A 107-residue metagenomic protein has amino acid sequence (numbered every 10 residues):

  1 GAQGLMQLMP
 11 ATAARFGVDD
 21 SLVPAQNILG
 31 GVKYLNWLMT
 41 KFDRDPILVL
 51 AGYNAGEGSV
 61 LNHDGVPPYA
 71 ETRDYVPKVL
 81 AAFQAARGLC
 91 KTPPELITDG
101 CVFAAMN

Functional and structural regions predicted by a protein language model:
G1-V18, Q26, G30-M39, A51 (+2 more regions): Substrate-binding/active-site groove segments that recognize and process beta-1,4-linked N-acetyl-hexosamine
V18-D19, G65: Short strand-loop junctions, especially beta-strand C-caps/beta-turns that link beta-sheets to coils or alpha-helices
D19, K41-D45, E71: Alpha-helical structural elements of signaling/regulatory helical domains
S21-A25, P68-Y69: A glycine-rich, coil/turn loop motif that links secondary-structure elements
L22, R44-G52: Surface-exposed patches in mature extracellular/periplasmic domains of secreted proteins
V49-D99: Catalytic and substrate-binding regions of cell-wall glycan-acting enzymes that process beta-1,4-linked
A105-N107: Short, solvent-exposed mixed-charge patches
